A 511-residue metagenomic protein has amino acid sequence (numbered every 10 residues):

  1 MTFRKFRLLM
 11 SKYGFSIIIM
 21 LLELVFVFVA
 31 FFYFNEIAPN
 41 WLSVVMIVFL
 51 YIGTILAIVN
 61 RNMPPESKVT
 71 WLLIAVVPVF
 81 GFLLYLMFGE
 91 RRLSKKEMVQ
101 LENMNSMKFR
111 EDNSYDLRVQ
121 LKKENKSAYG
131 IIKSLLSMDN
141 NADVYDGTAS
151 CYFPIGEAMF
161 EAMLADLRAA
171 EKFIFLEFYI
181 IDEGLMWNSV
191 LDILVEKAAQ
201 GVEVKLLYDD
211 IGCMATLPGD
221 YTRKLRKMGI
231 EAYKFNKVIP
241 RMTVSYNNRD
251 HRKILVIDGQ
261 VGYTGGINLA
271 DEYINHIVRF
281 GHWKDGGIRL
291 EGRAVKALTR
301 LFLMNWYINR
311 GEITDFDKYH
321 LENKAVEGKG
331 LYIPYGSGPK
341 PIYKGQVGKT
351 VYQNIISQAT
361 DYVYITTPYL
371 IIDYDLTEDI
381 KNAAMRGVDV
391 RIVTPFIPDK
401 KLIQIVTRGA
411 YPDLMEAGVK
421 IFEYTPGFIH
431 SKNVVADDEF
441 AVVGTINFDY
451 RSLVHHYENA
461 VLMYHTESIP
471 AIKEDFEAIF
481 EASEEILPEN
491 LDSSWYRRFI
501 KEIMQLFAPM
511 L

Functional and structural regions predicted by a protein language model:
T2-W41, Y115-L511: Charged, low-complexity intrinsically disordered terminal segments
M46-R118: Transmembrane alpha-helices and immediately adjacent membrane-cytoplasm interface residues in multi-pass integral
